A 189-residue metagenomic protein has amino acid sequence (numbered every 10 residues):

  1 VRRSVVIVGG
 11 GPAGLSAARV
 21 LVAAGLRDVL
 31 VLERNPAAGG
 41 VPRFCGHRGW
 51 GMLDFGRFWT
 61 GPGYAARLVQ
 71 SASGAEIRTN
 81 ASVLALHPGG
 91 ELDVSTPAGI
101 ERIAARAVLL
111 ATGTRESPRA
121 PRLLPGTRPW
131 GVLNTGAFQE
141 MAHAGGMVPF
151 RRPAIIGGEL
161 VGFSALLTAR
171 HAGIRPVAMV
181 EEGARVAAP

Functional and structural regions predicted by a protein language model:
V1-V8, A66-R152: FAD-binding core/adjacent interface of flavoenzyme oxidoreductases
R3-G63, R67, P153-P189: Beta1-alpha1 glycine-rich phosphate/pyrophosphate-binding loop at the start of Rossmann-like nucleotide-binding domains
